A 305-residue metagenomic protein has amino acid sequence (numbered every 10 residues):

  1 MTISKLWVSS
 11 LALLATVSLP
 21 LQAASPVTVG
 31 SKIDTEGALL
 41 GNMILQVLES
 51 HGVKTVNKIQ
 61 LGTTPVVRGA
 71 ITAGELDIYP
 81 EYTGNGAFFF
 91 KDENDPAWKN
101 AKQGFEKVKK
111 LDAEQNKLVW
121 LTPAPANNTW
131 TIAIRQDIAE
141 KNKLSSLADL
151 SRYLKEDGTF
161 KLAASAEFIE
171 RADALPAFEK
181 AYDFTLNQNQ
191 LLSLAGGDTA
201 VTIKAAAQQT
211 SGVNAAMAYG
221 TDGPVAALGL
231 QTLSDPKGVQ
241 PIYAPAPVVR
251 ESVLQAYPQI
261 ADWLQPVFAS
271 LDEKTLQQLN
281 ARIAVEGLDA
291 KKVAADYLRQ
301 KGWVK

Functional and structural regions predicted by a protein language model:
P26-I44, I59-T63, E167-E170: Extracytoplasmic "Venus flytrap"
T35-K54, P176, K180-Y182: Short, polar/charged alpha-helical segment
E36, E167-Y182, P258-K305: An extracytoplasmic/periplasmic, membrane-proximal ligand-sensing/linker region
Q60-T63, G74-A87, G104, S165 (+3 more regions): Beta->alpha turn/N-cap motifs
F90-N100, F105-L121, T185, T210-V213 (+1 more regions): Ligand-binding "clamshell"
K102-K161, A269-E273: A conserved helix-loop-strand patch within extracytoplasmic ligand-binding domains of the periplasmic binding
W130-E140, Y243-Y257: A bilobed periplasmic-binding-protein/Venus flytrap-type ligand-binding module shared by bacterial periplasmic
E156-S234: Ligand-binding pocket segment of bilobal, Venus flytrap-like solute-binding proteins
